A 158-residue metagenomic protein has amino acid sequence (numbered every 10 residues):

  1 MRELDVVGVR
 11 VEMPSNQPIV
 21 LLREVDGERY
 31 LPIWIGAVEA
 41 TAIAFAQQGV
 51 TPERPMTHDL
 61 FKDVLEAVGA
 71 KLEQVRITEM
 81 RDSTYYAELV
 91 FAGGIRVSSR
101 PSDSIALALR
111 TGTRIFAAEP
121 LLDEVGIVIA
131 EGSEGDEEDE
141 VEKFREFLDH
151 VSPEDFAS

Functional and structural regions predicted by a protein language model:
M1-S158: Divalent-cation
